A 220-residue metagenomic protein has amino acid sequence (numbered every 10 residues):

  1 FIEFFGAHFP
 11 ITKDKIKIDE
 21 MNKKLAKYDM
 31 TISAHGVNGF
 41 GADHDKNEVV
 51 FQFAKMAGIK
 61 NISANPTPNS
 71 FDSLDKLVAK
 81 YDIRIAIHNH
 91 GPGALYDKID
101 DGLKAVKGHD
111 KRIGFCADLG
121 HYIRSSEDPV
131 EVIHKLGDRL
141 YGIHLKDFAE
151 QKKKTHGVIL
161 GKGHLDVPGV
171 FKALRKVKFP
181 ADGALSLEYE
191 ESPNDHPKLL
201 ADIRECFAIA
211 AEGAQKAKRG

Functional and structural regions predicted by a protein language model:
F1, F5, T31, A57-N61 (+2 more regions): Short acidic/polar active-site loop segments enriched in Thr and Asp
I2-G6, I32-G36, R84-H90, F115-A117 (+3 more regions): Short beta-strands and strand-loop turn motifs
E3-N22: Glycine-rich, proline-tolerant flexible connector loops at the mouths of alpha/beta enzymes
F9-T12, A42, F71, L95 (+3 more regions): Generic structural signal for helix capping and beta-alpha/helix-loop junctions
K13-K17, G41-G58, K154-I159, D195-K198: Surface-exposed, active-site-proximal loop segments in enzymatic domains
K24-F115, Y122-S126, K135, G220: Active-site acidic/histidine proton-transfer and metal-coordination neighborhood in alpha/beta enzyme cores
G58, G102-A117, I123-G220: Histidine-acidic metal/acid-base catalytic patches
